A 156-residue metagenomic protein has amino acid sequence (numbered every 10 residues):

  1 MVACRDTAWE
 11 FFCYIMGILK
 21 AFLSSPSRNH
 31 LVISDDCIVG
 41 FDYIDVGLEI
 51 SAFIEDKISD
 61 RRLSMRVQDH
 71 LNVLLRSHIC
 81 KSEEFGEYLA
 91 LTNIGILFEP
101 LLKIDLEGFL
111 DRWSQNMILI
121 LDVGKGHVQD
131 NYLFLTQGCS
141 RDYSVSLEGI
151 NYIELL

Functional and structural regions predicted by a protein language model:
M1-K81, D130-S144, I150-L156: Extended, compositionally biased accessory segments flanking or bridging domains
R28-L31, G86-A90, I118-I120: Residue-level preference for the first positions of well-ordered beta-strands
I33-D35, L91-I94, L121-G124: Short His-Asn-centered micro-motif
Q68, N72-R76, L91, K103 (+1 more regions): Generic internal hydrophobic packing segments that stabilize the cores of diverse globular domains
S77-G86, F109, W113-Q115: Compositional signal for N-terminal targeting/processing segments
E83-L102: Conserved P-loop NTPase "ATPase switch" module shared by AAA+ and STAND
I96-L156: Replace "adjacent to P-loop NTPase cores in ATP/GTP-dependent enzymes" with "adjacent to NTP-binding cores
